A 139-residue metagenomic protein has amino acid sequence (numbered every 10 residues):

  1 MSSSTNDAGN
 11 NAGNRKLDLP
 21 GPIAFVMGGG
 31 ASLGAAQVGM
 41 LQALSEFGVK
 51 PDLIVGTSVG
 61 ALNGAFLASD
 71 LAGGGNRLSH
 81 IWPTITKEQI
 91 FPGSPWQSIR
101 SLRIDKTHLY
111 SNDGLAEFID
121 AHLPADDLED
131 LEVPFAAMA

Functional and structural regions predicted by a protein language model:
M1-P22, V133: Small-residue-rich anion-binding loops in enzyme active sites
K16-L17, A125-E129: Surface-exposed acidic, glycine-flexible loop patches that form ligand/cofactor-binding and adhesion interfaces
D18-V26, A31-I119: Patatin-like phospholipase
A121-L123: Active-site nucleophile elbow and catalytic-triad environment of alpha/beta-hydrolase enzymes
D127-A139: Active-site gating loop/helix substructures
